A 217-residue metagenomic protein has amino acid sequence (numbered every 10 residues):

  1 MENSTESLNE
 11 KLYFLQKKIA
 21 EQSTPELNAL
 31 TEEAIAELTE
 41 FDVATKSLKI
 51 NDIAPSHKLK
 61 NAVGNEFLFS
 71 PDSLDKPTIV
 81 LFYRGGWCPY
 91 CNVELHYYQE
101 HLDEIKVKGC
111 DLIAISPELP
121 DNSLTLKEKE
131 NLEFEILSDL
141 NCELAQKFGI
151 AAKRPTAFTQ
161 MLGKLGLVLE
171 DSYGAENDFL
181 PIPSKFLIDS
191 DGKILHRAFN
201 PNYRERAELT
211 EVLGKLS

Functional and structural regions predicted by a protein language model:
M1-I53: N-terminal targeting signals for export/organelle localization
E32-E33, L38, T159-L169, S217: Short, positively charged
E37-S56, V168-F186: Alpha-helix-centered segments that form part of catalytic cores
K60-A62, I188: A generic structural motif
F69-Y98: Short active-site neighborhood of thiol/selenol oxidoreductases, capturing the structured segment around
E94-K147: Structural microenvironment flanking redox-active thiols in thiol-disulfide oxidoreductases
D139-R204: Thiol/selenol-based redox catalytic cores and closely related redox-interacting motifs
Y203-S217: A short, polar/charged loop-to-alpha-helix boundary motif
